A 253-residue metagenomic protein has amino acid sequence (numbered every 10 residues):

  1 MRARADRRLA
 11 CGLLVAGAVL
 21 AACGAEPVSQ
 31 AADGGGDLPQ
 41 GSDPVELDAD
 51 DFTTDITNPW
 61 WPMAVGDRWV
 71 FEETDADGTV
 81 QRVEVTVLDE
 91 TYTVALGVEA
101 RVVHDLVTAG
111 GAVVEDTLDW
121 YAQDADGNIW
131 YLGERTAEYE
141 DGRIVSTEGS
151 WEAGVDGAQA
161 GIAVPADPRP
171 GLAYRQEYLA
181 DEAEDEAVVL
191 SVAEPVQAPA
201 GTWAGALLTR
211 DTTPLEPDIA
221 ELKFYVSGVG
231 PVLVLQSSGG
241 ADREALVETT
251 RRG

Functional and structural regions predicted by a protein language model:
M1-L13: Bacterial N-terminal signal peptides that target proteins for export
V19-A22: C-terminal motif of bacterial Sec signal peptides marking the signal peptidase cleavage site
G24-G253: Conserved functional acidic sites
